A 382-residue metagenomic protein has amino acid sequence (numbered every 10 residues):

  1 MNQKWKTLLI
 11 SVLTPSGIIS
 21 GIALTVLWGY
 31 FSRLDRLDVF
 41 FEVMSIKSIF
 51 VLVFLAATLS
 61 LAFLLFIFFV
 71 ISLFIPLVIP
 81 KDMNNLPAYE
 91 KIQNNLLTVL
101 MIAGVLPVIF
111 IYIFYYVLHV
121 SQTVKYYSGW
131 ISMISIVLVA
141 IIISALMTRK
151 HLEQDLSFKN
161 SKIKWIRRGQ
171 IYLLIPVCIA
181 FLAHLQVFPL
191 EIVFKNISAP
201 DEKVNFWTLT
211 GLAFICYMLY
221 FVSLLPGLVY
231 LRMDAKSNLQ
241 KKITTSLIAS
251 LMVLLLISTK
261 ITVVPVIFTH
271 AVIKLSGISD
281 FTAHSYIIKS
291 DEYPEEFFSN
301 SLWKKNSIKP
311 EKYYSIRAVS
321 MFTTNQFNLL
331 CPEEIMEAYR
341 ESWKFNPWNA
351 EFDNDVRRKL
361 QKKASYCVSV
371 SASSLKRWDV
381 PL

Functional and structural regions predicted by a protein language model:
M1-Q170: Membrane-anchoring hydrophobic segments
S72-V78, T148-L156, P226-K236, P265-A271: Cytosolic juxtamembrane helix at the C-terminal end of the final transmembrane segment
P107-I113, I179-Q186, L254-I257: Aromatic-anchored segments of alpha-helical transmembrane domains
S132-S135, R167-M233: Membrane-embedded alpha-helical segments of integral membrane proteins
K164-P176, L247-T259, S279-S299: Cytosolic juxtamembrane regulatory segments of multi-pass membrane proteins
K236-A271: Internal/C-terminal transmembrane anchor helices
V263-Y286: Alpha-helical transmembrane signal-anchor/signal-peptide segments
I278-L382: Extracytosolic and intramembrane catalytic regions of membrane-associated proteins in envelope/secretory systems
